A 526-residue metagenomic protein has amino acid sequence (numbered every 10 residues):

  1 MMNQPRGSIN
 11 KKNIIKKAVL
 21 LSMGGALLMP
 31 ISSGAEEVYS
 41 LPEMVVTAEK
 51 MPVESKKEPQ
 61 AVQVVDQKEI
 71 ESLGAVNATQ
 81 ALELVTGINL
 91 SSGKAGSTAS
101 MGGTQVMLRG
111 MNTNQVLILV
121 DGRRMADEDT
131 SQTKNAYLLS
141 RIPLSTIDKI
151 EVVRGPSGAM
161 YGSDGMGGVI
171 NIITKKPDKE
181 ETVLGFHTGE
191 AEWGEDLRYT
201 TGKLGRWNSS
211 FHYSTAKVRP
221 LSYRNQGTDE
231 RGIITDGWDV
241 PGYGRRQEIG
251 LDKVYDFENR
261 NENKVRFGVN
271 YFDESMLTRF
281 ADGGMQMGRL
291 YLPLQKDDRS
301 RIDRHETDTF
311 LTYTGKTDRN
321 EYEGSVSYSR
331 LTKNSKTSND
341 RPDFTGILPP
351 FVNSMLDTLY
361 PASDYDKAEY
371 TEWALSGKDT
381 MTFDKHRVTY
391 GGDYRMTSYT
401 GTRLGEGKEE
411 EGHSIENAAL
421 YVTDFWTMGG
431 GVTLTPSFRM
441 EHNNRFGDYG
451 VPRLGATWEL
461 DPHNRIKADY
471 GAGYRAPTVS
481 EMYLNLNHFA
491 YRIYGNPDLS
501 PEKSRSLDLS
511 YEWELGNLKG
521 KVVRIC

Functional and structural regions predicted by a protein language model:
L41-L73, Q105, D129: N-terminal periplasmic "start-of-domain" segments of outer-membrane beta-barrel proteins
T79, E83-R124: Extracytoplasmic beta-strand/coil segments of soluble accessory domains associated with Gram-negative outer-membrane
V106, R124-R154: Short acidic/polar hinge/loop motifs at secondary-structure boundaries that mediate gating or recognition
S140-V183: A beta-strand signature from Gram-negative outer-membrane beta-barrel systems, especially the internal plug domain
K179-E180, W193-G194, T200-R301: Periplasmic-side early beta-strands and strand-to-turn transitions of outer-membrane beta-barrels
Y223-W238, R279-D297, K336-Y365, L404-E410 (+1 more regions): Solvent-exposed loop segments that connect transmembrane elements
K253-M276, D298-D448, T457-E459, K519-C526: Face-selective signature of the C-terminal outer-membrane beta-barrel domain
L294-D308, A368-Y370, E459, R465 (+1 more regions): Outer-membrane beta-barrel signature, preferentially recognizing the C-terminal barrel domain of Gram-negative
